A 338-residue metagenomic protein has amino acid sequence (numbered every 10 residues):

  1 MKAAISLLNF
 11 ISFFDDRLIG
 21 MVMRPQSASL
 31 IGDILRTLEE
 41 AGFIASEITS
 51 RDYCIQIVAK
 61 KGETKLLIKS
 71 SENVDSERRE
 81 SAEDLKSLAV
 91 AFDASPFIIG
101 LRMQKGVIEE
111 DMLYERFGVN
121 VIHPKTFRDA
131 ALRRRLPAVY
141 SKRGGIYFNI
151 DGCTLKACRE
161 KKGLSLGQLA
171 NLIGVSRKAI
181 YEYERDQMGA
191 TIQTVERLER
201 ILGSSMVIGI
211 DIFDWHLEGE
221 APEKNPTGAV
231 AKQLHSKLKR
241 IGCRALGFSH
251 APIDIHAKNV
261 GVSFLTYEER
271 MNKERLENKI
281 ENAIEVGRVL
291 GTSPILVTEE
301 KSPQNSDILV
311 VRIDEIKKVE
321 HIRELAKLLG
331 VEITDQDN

Functional and structural regions predicted by a protein language model:
M1, T194-I201: Hydrophobic micro-packing sites on short alpha-helices
L7-T49, R200, S205-A251, E332-D335: Acidic-basic catalytic patches of nuclease active cores, encompassing PD-(D/E)XK and other metal-cofactor nuclease
R36-L38, I55-G100, L238, A251-G287: Conserved catalytic cores of phosphodiester-cleaving nucleases, focusing on short active-site segments
F92-E110, L290-D307: Nucleic-acid nuclease catalytic cores
L136-E160: A short, Lys/Arg-rich alpha-helix, primarily the initiator
L155, L169-A170, I180-Y183: Conserved hydrophobic/aromatic packing and binding residues within compact polymer-binding modules
G163-K178: Short alpha-helical DNA-recognition segment
G174-G189: Recognition helix of helix-turn-helix/homeodomain-like DNA-binding domains that insert into the DNA major groove
